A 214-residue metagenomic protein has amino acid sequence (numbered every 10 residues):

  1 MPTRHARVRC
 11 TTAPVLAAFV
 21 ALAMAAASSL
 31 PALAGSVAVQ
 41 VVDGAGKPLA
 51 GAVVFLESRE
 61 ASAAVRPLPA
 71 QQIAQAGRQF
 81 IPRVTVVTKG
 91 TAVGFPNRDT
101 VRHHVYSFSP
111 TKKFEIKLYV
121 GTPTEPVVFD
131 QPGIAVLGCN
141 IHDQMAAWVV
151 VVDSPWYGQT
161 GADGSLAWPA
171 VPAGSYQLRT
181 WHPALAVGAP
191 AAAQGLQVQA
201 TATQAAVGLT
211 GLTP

Functional and structural regions predicted by a protein language model:
M1-T12: N-terminal secretory signal peptides that target proteins for export/translocation
H5-R7, S28, A38: Generic extreme N-terminus detector
R9, L30-L33: N-terminal, intrinsically disordered, basic low-complexity segments enriched in Arg/Pro/Ser/Thr
T12, S29, V65-P67: Selective for proline/serine-rich intrinsically disordered segments in cytosolic/nuclear regulatory regions
P14-P31: Bacterial N-terminal signal peptides
L33-P214: Extracytoplasmic copper-binding redox domains, predominantly the cupredoxin/blue-copper superfamily
